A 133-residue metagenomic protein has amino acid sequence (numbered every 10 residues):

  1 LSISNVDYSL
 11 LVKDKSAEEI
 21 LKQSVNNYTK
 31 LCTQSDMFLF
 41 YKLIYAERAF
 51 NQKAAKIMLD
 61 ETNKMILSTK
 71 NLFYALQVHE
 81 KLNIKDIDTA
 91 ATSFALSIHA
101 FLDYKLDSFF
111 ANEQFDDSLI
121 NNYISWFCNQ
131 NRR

Functional and structural regions predicted by a protein language model:
L1-L10, E18, K22, N26: An amphipathic alpha-helix adjacent to DNA-recognition modules
L1-S4, D36, Q52, T69 (+1 more regions): Short amphipathic alpha-helical interaction/hinge segments
S4-K13, K42-E47, S108-N112: Short linear capping/connector segments at secondary-structure termini
L11, N26-T33, Y41-A49, W126-C128: Helix-loop "lid/cap" segments that line or gate small-molecule binding pockets
K15, E19, L31-L39, Y45 (+3 more regions): Amphipathic alpha-helical packing segments from all-alpha helical-bundle domains
L31, E47, N51, H79 (+2 more regions): Phosphate/oxyanion-binding loops and surfaces in catalytic or ligand/nucleic-acid-binding neighborhoods
L72, N122-R133: C-terminal alpha-helix
Q77-S125: Hydrophobic/aromatic-rich alpha-helical bundle segments in the mid-to-C-terminal region
